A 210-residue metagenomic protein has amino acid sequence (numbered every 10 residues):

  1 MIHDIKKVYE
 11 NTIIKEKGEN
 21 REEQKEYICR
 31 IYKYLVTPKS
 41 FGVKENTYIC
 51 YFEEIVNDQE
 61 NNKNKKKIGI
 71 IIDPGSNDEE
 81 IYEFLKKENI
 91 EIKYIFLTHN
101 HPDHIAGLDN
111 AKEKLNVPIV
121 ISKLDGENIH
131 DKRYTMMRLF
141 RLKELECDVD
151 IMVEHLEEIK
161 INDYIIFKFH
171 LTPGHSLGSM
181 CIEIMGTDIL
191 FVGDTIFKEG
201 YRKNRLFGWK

Functional and structural regions predicted by a protein language model:
I5-I13, N20-E88, C181-G193, K198-E199: Conserved beta-strand hairpin/beta-sheet module of binuclear metal-dependent hydrolase folds, prominently
I13-Q24, N128-K132, I161-H175: Short charge-dense sequence patches
Y27-Y34, M137-R141, D163-Y164: Short Pro/Gly-enriched beta-strand edge/turn motifs at strand-loop
L35, E154-H155, I166: Short structured motifs
S40-K44, K66-G69, S76-K160: Active-site HxH/HxHxD metal-binding segment of metal-dependent hydrolases
Y48, H101, L115, V120-S122 (+4 more regions): Broad hydrophobic/π-residue packing in well-ordered secondary structure
T135, E158, Y164-K210: Metallo-beta-lactamase
